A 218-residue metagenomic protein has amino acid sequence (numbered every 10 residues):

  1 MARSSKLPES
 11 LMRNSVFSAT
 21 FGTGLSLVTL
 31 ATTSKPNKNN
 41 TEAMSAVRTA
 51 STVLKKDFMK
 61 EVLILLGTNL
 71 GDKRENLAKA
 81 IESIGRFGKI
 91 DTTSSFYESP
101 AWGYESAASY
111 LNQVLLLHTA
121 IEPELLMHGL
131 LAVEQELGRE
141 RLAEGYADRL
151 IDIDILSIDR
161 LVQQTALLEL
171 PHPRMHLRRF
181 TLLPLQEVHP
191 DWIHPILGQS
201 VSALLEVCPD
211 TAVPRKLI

Functional and structural regions predicted by a protein language model:
M1-K6, S10-T20, S26-N40, S45-S51: Low-acidity, Ser/Thr- and Arg-rich intrinsically disordered low-complexity segments
S51-F58: Short, Lys/Arg-enriched N-terminal segments with co-localized hydrophobic residues within the first ~10-30 amino acids
M59-L63: Extreme N-terminal starter segment of soluble prokaryotic enzymes
L65, L116-H118, I158: Short hydrophobic/aromatic beta-strand micro-patches that form the beta-sheet surface supporting nucleotide- or nucleic
G71, S94, W102-S109, E124-M127 (+1 more regions): Flexible, gly/pro- and Lys/Arg-enriched active-site loops
K79-P123: Short, surface-exposed acidic-centric catalytic microdomains
